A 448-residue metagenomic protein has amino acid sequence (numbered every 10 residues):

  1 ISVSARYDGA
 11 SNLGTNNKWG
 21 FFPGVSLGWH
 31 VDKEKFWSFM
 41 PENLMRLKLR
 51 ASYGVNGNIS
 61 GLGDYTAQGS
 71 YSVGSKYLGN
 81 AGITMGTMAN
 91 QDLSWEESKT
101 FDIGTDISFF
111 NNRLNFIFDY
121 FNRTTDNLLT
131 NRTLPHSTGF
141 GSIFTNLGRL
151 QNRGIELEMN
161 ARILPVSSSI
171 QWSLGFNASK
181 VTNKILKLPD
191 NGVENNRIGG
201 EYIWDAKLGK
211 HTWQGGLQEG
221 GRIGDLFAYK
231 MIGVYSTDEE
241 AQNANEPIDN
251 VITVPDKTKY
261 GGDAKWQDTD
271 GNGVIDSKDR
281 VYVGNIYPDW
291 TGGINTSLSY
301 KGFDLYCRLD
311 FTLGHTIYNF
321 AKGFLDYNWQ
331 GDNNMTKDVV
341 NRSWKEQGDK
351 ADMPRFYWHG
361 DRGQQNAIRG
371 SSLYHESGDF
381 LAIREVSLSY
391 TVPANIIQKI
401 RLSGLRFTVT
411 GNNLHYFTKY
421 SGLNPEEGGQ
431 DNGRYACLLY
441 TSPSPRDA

Functional and structural regions predicted by a protein language model:
I1-G14, K18-K33, S98-K99, F109-F116 (+5 more regions): Surface-exposed extracellular loop regions of Gram-negative outer-membrane beta-barrel proteins
A10, T312-R406, G411-N412: Extracytoplasmic gating/loop element in the C-terminal half of outer-membrane beta-barrel translocons and assembly
D32-L47, F110-R113, L164-W172, I185-D190 (+1 more regions): Short loop/turn motifs that connect adjacent beta-strands in outer-membrane beta-barrel proteins
S38-E97, N115-L150, P189: Solvent-exposed loop/turn elements at secondary-structure boundaries
G63-A89, H136-I143, R197-K207, D270 (+2 more regions): Surface-exposed loop/turn segments flanking beta-strands in extracellular/periplasmic regions
S75-N115, I143-S167, G220-R222, N285-W290 (+1 more regions): Outer-membrane beta-barrel signature, preferentially recognizing the C-terminal barrel domain of Gram-negative
T145, L164-G284, D326, T336 (+1 more regions): Conserved small-residue
Y440-A448: Single conserved hydrophobic/aromatic residue that forms the stacking wall/gate of nucleotide- or nucleobase-binding
